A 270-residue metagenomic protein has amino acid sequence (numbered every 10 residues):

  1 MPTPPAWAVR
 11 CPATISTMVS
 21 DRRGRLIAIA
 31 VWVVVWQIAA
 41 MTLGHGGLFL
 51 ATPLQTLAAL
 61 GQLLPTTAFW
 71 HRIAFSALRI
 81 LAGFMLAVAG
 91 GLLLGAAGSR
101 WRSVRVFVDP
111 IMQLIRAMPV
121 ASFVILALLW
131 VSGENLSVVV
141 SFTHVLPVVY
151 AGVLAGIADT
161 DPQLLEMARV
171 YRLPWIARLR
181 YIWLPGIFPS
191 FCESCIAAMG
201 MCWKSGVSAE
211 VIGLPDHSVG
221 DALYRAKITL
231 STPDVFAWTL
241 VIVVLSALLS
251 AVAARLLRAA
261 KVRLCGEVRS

Functional and structural regions predicted by a protein language model:
M1-A30, A251-S270: Transmembrane alpha-helical segments of polytopic membrane transport and secretion proteins
T42-M85: Periplasmic/extracellular loop-to-transmembrane helix junction in inner-membrane transport proteins
A82-M112: Transmembrane-helix boundary motif in ABC transporter permease subunits
R102, E193, F236-S270: C-terminal transmembrane helix and the adjacent membrane-cytosol boundary/short C-terminal tail of inner/organellar
Q113-V148, A155: Generic hydrophobic transmembrane alpha-helix motif, especially the helices
V139, T143, W175-S208, A253: Transmembrane alpha-helices
G152-S194, G220-L223: Short cytoplasmic-facing helical segments at TM-TM junctions of multi-pass membrane proteins
S194-V244, A254: Non-cytoplasmic
